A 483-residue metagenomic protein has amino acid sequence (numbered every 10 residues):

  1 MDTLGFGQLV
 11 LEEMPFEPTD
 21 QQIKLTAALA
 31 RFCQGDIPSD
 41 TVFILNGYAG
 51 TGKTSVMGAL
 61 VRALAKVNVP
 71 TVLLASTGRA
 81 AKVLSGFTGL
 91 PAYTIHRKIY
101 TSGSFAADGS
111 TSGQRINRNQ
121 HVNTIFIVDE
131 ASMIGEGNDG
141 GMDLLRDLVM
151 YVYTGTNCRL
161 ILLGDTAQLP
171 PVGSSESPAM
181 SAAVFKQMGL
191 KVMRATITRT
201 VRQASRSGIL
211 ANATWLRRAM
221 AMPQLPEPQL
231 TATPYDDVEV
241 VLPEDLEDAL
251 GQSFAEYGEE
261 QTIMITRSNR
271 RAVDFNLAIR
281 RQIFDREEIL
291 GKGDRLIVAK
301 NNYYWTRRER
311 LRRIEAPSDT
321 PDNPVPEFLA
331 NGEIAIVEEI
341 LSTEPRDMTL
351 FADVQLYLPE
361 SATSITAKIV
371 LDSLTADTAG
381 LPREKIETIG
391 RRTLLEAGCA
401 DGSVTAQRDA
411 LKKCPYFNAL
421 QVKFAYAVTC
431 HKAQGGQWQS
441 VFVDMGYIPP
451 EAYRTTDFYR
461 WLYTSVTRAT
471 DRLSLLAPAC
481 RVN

Functional and structural regions predicted by a protein language model:
M1-D36, T41: Pre-P-loop entry segment of helicase/translocase ATPase cores
G5-F6, L25, L29, P38 (+4 more regions): Conserved helicase motor core of P-loop NTPases
P18, L73, M264: Conserved SAM-binding loop
Q22, T77, S268, G435: Short, conserved phosphate/pyrophosphate- and ester-handling motifs at nucleotide-, phospho-/glycolipid
T26-A27, R31, I37-L230: ASCE P-loop NTPase helicase motor core
D40, G78, F328, K423 (+1 more regions): Catalytic phosphate/metal-binding cores of nucleic-acid and nucleotide-processing enzymes, i.e., regions that mediate
G89, I279-I283, Y459-W461: Short, solvent-exposed amphipathic alpha-helical segments in soluble enzyme and RNA/protein-processing domains
E333, P345-N483: C-terminal accessory regions
